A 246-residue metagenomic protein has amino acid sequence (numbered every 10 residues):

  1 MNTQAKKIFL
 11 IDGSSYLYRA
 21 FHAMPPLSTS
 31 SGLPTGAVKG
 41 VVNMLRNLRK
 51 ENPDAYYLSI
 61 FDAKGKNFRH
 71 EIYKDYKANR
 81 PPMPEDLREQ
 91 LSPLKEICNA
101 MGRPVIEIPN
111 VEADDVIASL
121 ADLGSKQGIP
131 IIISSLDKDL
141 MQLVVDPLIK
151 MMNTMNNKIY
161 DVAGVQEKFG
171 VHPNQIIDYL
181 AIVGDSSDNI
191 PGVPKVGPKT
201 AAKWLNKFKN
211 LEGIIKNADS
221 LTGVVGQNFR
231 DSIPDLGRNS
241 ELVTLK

Functional and structural regions predicted by a protein language model:
M1-P104, N156: Domain-level signal for Mg2+-assisted phosphodiester chemistry and nucleotide/NA-binding surfaces in nucleic-acid
N2-K6, L27-S28, A78-K246: Extended two-metal-dependent nuclease catalytic cores across DNA- and RNA-processing enzymes
